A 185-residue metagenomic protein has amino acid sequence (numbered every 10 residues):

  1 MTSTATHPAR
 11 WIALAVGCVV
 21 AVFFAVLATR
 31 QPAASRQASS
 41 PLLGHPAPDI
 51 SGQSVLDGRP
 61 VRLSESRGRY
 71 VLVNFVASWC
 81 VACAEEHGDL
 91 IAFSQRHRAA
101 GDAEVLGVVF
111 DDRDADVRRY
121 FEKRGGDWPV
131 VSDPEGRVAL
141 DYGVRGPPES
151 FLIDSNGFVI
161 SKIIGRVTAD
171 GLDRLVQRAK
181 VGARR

Functional and structural regions predicted by a protein language model:
M1-D49, R185: N-terminal targeting signals for export/organelle localization
P48, V71, P147-P148: Short loop/turn microsegments at loop-to-beta-strand junctions
V55-D57, S155: Short, ordered coil/turn segments that flank beta-strands lining enzyme active or ligand-binding pockets
V61-A84: Short active-site neighborhood of thiol/selenol oxidoreductases, capturing the structured segment around
G68-Y70, G101-E104, W128: Loop/turn elements at helix/coil->beta-strand transitions in domains of secreted/extracellular proteins
L72-V73, V105, S150: Hydrophobic beta-strand anchors of alpha/beta hydrolase catalytic cores
A84-R124, P134-D141: Structural microenvironment flanking redox-active thiols in thiol-disulfide oxidoreductases
R119-D127, S132-R185: Thiol/disulfide oxidoreductase modules built on the thioredoxin-like
